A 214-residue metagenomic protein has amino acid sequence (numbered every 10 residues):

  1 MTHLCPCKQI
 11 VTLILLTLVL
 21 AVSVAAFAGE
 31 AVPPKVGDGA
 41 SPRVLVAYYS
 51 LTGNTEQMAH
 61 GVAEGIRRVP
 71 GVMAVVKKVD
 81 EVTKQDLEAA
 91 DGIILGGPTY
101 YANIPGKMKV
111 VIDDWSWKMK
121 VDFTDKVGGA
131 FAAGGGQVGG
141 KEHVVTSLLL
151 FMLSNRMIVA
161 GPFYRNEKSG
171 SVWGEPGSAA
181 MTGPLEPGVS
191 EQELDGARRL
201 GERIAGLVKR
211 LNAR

Functional and structural regions predicted by a protein language model:
M1-I14: Bacterial N-terminal signal peptides that target proteins for export
L13-A25: Bacterial N-terminal signal peptides
S41-V69: N-terminal beta1-alpha1 ligand-phosphate binding loop
A47-Y49, K77, F131: Short hydrophobic segments within beta-strands
M58-I66, L148, L200, I204: Hydrophobic residues within alpha-helices that form the first helical element adjacent to the glycine-rich loop
V72-E81: A short beta-strand-loop structural module common to alpha/beta enzyme folds
D80-K168: Helix-loop-strand module that forms the ligand-binding subsite of alpha/beta enzymes
F163-R214: Glycine-rich phosphate/pyrophosphate-binding loop and the adjoining helix
